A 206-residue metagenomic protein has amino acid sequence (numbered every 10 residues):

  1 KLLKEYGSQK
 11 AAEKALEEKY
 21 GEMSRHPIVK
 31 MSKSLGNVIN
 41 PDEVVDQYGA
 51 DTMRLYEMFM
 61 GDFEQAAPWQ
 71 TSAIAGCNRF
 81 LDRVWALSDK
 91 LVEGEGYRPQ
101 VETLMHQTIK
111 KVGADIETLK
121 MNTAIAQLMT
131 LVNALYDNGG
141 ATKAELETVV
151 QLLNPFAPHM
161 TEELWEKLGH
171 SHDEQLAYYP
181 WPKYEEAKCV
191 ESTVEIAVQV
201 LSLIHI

Functional and structural regions predicted by a protein language model:
K1-K4, Q9, D173-P180: Short, positively charged
L2-Y6, E13-A50, E64-A75, A187-V190: Conserved phosphate-binding loops in nucleotide/dinucleotide-binding enzymes
D42-L203: Helix-rich, typically C-terminal accessory recognition domains appended to large enzymatic cores
